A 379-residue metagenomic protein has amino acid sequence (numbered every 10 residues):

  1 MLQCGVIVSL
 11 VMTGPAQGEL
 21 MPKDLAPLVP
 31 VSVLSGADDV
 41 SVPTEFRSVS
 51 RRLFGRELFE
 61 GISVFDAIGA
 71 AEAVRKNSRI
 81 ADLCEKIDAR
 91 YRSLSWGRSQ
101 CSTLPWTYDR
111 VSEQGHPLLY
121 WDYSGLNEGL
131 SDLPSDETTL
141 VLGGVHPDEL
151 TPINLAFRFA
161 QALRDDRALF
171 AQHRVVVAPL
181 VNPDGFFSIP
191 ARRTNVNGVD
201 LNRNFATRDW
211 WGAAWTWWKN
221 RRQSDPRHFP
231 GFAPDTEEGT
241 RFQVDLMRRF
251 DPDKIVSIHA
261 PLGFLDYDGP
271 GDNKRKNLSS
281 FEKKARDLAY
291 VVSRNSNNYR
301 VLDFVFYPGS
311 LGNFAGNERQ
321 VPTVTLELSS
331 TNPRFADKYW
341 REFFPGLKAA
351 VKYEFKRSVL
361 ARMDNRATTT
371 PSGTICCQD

Functional and structural regions predicted by a protein language model:
M1-Q3, T13-Y91, W215-D379: C-terminal accessory segments enriched in acidic
V6-I7: Hydrophobic helical h-region of N-terminal Sec-dependent signal peptides in bacterial secretory/periplasmic proteins
L104-G115: N-terminal cap/lid segment of alpha/beta-hydrolase-fold proteins
S112-Q114, E149-P152: Phosphate/oxyanion-binding active-site loops and adjacent basic polyanion-contact surfaces
Q114-Y123: A short loop-to-beta-strand scaffold at the N-terminal edge of the catalytic core in hydrolase folds
L130-P134, D209, F314-Q320: Short glycine/proline-enriched loop/turn "hinge" motifs that connect secondary-structure elements and lie
L133-L140, L150-K276, F335: Active-site/substrate-binding loop(s) of hydrolase catalytic cores
